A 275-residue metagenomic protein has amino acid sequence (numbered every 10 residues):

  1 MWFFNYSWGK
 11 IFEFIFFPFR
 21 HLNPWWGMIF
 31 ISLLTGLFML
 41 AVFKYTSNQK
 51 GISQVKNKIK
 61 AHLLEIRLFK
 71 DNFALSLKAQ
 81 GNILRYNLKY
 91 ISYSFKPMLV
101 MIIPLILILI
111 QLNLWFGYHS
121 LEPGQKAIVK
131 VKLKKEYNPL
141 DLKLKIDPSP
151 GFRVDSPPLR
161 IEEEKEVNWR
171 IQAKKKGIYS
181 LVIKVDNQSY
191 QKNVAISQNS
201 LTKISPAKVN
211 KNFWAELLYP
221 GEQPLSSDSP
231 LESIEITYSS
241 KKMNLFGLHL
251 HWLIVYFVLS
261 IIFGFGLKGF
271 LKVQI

Functional and structural regions predicted by a protein language model:
M1-M39: Long, highly hydrophobic alpha-helical transmembrane signal-anchor segments
K10-H21, W214-I254: Short, aromatic-rich amphipathic segments at membrane interfaces that lie adjacent to a transmembrane helix or signal
K44-Q54, V258-I275: Juxtamembrane interface at the cytosolic side of transmembrane helices
Y45-S94: Membrane-interface amphipathic helices and adjacent TM-edge segments
N48-N57, L112-L133: Alpha-helical transmembrane signal-anchor/signal-peptide segments
K89-Y118: Transmembrane alpha-helices and immediately adjacent membrane-cytoplasm interface residues in multi-pass integral
K165-V167, K174-L181: Short tyrosine-centred short linear motifs in exposed loops/low-complexity segments
V182-Y238: Extended, hydrophilic extramembrane loops/domains of integral membrane proteins
